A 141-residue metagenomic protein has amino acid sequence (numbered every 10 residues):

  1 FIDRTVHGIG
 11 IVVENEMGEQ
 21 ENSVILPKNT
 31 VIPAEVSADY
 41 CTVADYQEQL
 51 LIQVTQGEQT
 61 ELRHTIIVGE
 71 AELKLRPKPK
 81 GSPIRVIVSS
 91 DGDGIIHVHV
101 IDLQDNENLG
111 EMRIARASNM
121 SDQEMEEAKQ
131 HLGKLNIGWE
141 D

Functional and structural regions predicted by a protein language model:
F1-D141: Acidic low-complexity intrinsically disordered segments
